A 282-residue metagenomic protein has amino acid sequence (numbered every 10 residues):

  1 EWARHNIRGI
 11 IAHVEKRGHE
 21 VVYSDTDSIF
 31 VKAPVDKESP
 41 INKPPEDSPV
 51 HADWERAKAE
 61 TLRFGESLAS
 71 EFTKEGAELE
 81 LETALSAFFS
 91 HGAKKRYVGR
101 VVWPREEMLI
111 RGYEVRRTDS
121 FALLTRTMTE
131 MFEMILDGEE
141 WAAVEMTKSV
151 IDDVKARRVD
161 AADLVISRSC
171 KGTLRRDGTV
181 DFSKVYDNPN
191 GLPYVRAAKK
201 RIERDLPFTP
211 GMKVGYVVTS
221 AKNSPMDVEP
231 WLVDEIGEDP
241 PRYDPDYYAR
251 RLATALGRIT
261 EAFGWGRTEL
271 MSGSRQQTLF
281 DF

Functional and structural regions predicted by a protein language model:
E1-T26, V31-F282: DNA-dependent DNA polymerase catalytic subunits
